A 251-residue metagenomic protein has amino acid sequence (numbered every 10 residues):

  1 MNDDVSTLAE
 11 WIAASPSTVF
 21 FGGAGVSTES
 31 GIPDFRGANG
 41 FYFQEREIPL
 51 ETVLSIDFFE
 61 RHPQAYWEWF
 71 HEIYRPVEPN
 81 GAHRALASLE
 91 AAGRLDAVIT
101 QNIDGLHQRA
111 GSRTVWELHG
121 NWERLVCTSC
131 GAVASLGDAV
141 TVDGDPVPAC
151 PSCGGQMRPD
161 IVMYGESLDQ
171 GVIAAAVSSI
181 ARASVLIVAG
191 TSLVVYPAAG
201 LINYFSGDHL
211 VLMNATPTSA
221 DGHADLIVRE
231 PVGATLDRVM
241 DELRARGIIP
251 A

Functional and structural regions predicted by a protein language model:
M1-A251: Conserved catalytic core of sirtuin-type NAD+-dependent deacylases
